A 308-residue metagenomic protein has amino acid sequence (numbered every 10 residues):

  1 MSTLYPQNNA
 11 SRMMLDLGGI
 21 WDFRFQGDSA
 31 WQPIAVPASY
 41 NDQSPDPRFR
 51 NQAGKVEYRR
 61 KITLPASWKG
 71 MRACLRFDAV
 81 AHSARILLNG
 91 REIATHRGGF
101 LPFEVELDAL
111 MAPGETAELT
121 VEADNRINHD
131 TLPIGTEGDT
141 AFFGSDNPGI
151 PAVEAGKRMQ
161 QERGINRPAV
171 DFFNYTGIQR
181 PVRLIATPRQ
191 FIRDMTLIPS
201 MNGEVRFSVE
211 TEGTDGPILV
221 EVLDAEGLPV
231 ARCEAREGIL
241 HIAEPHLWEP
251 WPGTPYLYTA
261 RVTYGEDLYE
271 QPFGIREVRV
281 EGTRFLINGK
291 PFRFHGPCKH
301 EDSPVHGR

Functional and structural regions predicted by a protein language model:
M1-R308: Secreted/periplasmic carbohydrate-active enzymes, especially glycoside hydrolases
